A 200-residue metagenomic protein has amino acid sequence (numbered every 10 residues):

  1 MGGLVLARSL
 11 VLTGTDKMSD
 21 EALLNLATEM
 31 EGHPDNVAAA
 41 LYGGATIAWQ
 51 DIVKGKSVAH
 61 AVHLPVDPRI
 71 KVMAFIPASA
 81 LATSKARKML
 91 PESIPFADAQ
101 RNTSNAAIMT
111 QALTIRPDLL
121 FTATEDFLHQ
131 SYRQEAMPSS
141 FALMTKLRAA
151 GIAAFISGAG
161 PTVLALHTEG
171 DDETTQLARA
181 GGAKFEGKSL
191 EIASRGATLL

Functional and structural regions predicted by a protein language model:
M1-D16, L41-G43: DPxDG-like acidic metal-binding loop motif
D16, M30-G32, A38-L41, H63-P68 (+3 more regions): Solvent-exposed alpha-helices and their adjacent loops that cap or buttress functional pockets in soluble metabolic
N25-H33, W49-P65, S93: Active-site glycine-rich loop that binds ribose-phosphate moieties when present
A40-G43, W49, A74-A78, S157-G158 (+1 more regions): Short beta-strand segments
Q50, P77, A165-E169: Short beta-strand-to-loop capping motifs
M73-E135: Active-site rim beta-loop-alpha module in soluble metabolic enzymes
A112-L200: Glycine-rich, charge-dense phosphate/pyrophosphate-binding loop(s) and the adjacent flexible "lid"/catalytic subdomain
